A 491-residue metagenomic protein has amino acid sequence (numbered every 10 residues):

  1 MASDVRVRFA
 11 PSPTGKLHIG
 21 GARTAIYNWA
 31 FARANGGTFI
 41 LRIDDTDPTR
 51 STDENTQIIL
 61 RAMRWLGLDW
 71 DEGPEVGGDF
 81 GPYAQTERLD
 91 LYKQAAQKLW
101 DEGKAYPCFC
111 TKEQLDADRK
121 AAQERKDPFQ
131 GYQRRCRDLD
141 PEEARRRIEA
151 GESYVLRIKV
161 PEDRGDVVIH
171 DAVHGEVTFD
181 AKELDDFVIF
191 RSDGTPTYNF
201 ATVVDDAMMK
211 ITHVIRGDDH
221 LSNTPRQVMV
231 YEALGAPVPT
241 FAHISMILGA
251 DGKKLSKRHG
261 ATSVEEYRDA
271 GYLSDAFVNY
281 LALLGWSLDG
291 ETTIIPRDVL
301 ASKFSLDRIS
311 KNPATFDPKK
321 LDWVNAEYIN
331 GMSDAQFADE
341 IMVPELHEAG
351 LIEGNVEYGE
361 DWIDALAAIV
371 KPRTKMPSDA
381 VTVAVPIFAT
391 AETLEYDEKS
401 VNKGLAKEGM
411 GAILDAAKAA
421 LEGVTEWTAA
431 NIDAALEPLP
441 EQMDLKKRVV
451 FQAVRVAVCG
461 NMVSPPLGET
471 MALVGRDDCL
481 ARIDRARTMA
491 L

Functional and structural regions predicted by a protein language model:
A2-E124, N223-A236, A276: N-terminal Rossmann-like or analogous alpha/beta NTP/dinucleotide-binding catalytic cores that position adenine
V7-P13, L41-D45, M209-V214, T262 (+2 more regions): Glycine- and acidic
P48, L234-T240, I244-E395, C459-L491: Catalytic adenosine-cofactor/nucleotide-binding cores of aminoacyl-tRNA synthetases and other
Y106-P107, T111-H243, G249-L255, S263 (+2 more regions): Active-site cores that bind ATP or allylic diphosphates and position pyrophosphate for catalysis
S400-L436: Long, amphipathic alpha-helical coiled-coil segments characteristic of histidine-phosphotransfer scaffolds
T425-V474, D478: Helix-rich, typically C-terminal accessory recognition domains appended to large enzymatic cores
